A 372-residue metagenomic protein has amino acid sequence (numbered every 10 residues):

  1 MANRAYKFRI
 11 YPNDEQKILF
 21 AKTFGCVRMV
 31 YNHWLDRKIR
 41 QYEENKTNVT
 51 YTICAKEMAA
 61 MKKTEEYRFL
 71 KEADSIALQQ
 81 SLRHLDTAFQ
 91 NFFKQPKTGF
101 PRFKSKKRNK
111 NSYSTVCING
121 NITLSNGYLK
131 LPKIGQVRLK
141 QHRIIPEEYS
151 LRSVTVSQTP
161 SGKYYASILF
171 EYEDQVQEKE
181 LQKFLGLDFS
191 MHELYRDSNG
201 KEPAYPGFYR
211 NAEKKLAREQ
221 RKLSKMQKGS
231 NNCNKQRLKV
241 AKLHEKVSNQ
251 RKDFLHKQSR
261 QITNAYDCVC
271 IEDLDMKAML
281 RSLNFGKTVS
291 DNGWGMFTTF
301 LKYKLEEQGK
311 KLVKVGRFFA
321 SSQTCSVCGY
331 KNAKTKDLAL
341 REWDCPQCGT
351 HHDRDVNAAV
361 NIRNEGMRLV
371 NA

Functional and structural regions predicted by a protein language model:
M1-A372: Nucleic-acid substrate recognition interfaces
